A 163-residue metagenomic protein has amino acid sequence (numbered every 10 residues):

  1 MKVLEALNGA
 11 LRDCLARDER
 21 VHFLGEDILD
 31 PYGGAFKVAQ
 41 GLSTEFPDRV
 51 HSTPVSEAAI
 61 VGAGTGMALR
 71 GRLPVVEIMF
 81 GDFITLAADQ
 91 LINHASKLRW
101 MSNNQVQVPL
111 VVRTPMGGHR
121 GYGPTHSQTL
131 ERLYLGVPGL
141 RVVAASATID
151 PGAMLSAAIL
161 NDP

Functional and structural regions predicted by a protein language model:
M1-D162: Thiamine diphosphate
